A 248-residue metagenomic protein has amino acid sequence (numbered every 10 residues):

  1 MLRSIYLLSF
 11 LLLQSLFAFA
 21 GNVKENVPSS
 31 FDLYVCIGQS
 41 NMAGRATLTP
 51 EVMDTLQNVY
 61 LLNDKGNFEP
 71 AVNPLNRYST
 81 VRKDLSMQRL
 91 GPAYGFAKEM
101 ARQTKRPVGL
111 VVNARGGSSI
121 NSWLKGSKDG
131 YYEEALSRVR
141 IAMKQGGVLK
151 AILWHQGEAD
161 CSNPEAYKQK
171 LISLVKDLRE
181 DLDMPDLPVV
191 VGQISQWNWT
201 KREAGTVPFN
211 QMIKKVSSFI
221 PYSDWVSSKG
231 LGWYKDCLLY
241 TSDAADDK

Functional and structural regions predicted by a protein language model:
M1-V23: Bacterial Sec-dependent N-terminal signal peptides
D32-L90: Catalytic nucleophile-elbow at a beta strand-turn-alpha helix junction centered on a G-D-S/GDSL motif, marking
L33-I37, A43, G109-V112, K150-H155 (+2 more regions): Structural recognition of the beta-strand scaffold that forms the well-ordered cores of secreted hydrolase catalytic
A43, E69-Q145, A159-C161, N198-R202 (+1 more regions): Conserved SGNH/GDSL esterase-like catalytic core that processes O-acyl groups on lipids and polysaccharides
L153, R179-V207: Active-site segments of SGNH/GDSL-like serine hydrolases that catalyze O-acetyl group transfer/hydrolysis on lipids
D160-L178: Active-site cleft segment of glycoside hydrolase catalytic domains centered on the general acid/base Glu
P188-S195, V207-K235: Extracellular serine-dependent O-acyl
Y240-K248: Single conserved hydrophobic/aromatic residue that forms the stacking wall/gate of nucleotide- or nucleobase-binding
